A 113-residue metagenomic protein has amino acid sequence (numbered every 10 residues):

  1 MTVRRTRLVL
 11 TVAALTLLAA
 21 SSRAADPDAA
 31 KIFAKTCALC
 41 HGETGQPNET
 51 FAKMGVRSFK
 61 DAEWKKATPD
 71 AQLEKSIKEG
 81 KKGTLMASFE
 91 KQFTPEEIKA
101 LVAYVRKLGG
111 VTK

Functional and structural regions predicted by a protein language model:
M1-L10: Bacterial N-terminal signal peptides that target proteins for export
V3, L18-A19, L73: Intrinsic disorder/low-complexity segments
V3-R4, L15, K31, K66 (+2 more regions): Generic detector of bulky aromatic hydrophobic side chains
V9-A19: Bacterial N-terminal signal peptides
A20-D26: Sec/Tat signal peptide C-region and signal peptidase I cleavage site
D26-G55, E79-S88, Q92, L108-K113: Periplasmic/extracellular electron-transfer cofactor-ligation site, primarily the c-type cytochrome heme-c attachment
M54-K107: Extracytoplasmic electron-transfer domains, predominantly the class I c-type cytochrome c fold
